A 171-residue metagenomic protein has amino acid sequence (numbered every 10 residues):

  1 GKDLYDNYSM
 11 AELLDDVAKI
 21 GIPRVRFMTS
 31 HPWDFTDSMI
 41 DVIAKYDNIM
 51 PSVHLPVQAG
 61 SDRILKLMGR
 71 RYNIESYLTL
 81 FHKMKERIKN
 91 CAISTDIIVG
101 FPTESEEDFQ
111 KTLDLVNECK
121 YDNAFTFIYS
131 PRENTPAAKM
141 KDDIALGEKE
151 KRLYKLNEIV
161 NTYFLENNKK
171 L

Functional and structural regions predicted by a protein language model:
G1-E106: Conserved SAM/AdoMet-binding glycine-rich loop
P51, R63-L171: A structural motif corresponding to the C-terminal lobe/cap of the Radical SAM core domain
